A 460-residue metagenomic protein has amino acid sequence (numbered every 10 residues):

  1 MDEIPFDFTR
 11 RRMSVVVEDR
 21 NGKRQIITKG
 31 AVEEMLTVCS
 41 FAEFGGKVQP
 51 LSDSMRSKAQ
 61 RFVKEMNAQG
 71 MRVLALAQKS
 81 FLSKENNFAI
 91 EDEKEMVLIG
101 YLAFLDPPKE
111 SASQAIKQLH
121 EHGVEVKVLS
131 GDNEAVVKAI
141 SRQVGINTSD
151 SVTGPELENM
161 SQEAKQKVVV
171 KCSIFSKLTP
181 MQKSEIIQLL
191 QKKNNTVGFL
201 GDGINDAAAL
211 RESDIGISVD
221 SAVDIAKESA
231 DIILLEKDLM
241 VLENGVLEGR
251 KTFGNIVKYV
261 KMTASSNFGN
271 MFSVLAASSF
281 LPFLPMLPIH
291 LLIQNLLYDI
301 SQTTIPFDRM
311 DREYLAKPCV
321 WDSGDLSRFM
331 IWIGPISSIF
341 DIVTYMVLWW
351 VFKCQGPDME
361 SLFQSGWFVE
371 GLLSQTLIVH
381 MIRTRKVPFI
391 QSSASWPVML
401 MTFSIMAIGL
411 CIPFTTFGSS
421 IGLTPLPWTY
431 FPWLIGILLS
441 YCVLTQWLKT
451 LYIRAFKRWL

Functional and structural regions predicted by a protein language model:
D2-M13, Q69: ATP-binding glycine-rich phosphate-binding loop
M13-L189, K193, A207, S213 (+5 more regions): Cytosolic catalytic headpieces and adjacent flexible linkers of membrane translocases
V144, T148-F199, S213, S218-K386: Membrane-embedded transport module
L275-F283, C411-P427: Transmembrane helix-loop junctions at the membrane interface of multipass transporters and ion channels
L291-Y298, E370-I378, I405-I412, I437-Q446: Alpha-helical transmembrane segments of multi-pass membrane proteins
F340-M346, I405-S419: Hydrophobic alpha-helical transmembrane segments in multi-pass integral membrane proteins
I390-M399: Cytoplasmic-side transmembrane-helix entry/capping segments in multi-pass membrane proteins
